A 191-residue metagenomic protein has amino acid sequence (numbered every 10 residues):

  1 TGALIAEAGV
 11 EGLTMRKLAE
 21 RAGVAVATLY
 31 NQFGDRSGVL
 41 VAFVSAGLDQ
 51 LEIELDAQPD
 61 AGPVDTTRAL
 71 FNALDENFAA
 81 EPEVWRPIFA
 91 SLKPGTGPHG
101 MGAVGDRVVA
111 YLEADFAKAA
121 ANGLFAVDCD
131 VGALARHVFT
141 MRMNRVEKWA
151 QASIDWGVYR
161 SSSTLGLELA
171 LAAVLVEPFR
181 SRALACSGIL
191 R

Functional and structural regions predicted by a protein language model:
T1-I5, L13, G47, L51 (+2 more regions): Short hydrophobic clusters on alpha-helical segments that form packing/core surfaces in small helical domains
L4-G38, A42: Helix-turn-helix
I5, V39-G47, L55, I88: Alpha-helical DNA-contacting segments of helix-turn-helix folds
T14, W85-A90, L124, D128 (+1 more regions): Short, hydrophobic secondary-structure boundary micro-motifs
A42, D56-V84, L134-V138, R160: Hydrophobic alpha-helical connector segments
D49-E52, D56, T96-L124, V131-E147 (+1 more regions): Amphipathic alpha-helical packing segments from all-alpha helical-bundle domains
E76, A110, A114-N122, E147 (+1 more regions): C-terminal peripheral helix-coil segments that are non-catalytic and often amphipathic
N77-H99, E113-A114, N144-Q151, R182-A183: Amphipathic alpha-helical segments used for helix-helix packing
